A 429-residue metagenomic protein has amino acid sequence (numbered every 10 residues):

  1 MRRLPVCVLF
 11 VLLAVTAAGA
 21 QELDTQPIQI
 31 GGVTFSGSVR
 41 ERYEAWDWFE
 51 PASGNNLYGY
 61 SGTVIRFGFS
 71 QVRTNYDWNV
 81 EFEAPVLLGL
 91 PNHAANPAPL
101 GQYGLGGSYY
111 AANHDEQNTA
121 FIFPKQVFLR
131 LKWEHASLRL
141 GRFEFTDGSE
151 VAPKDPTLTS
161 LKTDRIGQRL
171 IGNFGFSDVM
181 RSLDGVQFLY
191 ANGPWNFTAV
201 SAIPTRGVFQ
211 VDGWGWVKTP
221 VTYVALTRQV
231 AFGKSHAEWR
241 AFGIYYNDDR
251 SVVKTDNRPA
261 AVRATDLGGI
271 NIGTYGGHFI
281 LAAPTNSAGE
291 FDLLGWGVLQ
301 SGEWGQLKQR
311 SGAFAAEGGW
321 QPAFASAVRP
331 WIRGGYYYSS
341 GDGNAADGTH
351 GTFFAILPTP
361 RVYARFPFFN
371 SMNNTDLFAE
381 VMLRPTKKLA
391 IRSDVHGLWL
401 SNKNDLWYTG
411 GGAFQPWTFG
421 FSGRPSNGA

Functional and structural regions predicted by a protein language model:
M1-V6: Bacterial N-terminal signal peptides that target proteins for export
L12-S36, D342-T349: Outer-membrane beta-barrel biogenesis signature
T25-E50, Y76-V80, L138: Transmembrane beta-strand segments of Gram-negative outer membrane beta-barrel proteins
Y43, Q168-N173, F197-T205, A241-Y245 (+1 more regions): Transmembrane beta-strand segments that form the barrel wall of outer-membrane beta-barrel proteins
W46-N55, A112-Q117, W239-A429: Outer-membrane beta-barrel pore domains
Y60-V211, Y223-A231, Q309-I356, F368 (+1 more regions): Outer membrane beta-barrel
E150-K154, Q210-D212, S251-T255, F279-I280: Short acidic, glycine/serine/threonine-rich loops at helix termini
V208-G213, T219, A260-L267: Flexible loop and strand-edge segments within Gram-negative outer membrane beta-barrel domains
